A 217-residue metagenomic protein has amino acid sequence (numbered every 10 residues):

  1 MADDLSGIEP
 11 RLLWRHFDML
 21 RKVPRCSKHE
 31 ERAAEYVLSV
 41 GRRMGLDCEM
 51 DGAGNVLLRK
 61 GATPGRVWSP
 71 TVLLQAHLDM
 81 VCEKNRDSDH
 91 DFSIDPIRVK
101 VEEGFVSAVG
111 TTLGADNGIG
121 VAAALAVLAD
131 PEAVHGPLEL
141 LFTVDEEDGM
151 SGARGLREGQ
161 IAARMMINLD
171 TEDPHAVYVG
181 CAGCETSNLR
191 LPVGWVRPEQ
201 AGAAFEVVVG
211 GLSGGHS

Functional and structural regions predicted by a protein language model:
M1-R15, A204-S217: N-terminal short leaders/motifs
A2-F105: Acidic/His- and Gly-rich active-site-bordering loop/insert found across diverse amide/peptide-bond hydrolases
W14, D18, L38, V121-A129 (+3 more regions): Predominant activation on well-ordered alpha-helical scaffold segments within soluble catalytic domains
D18-C26, R42-D47, A129-G136, D145-E146 (+3 more regions): Generic secondary-structure signature for well-ordered alpha-helical cores
L57, L73-Q75, E139, N188-R190 (+1 more regions): Beta-strand secondary-structure signal
R66-D148, A153-R164: Active-site metal-coordination/substrate-binding segment of hydrolases, especially metallo-dependent peptidases
D95-R98, E102-S107, T111, E146-S217: Midchain, well-structured core segments that form catalytic/ion-binding scaffolds
